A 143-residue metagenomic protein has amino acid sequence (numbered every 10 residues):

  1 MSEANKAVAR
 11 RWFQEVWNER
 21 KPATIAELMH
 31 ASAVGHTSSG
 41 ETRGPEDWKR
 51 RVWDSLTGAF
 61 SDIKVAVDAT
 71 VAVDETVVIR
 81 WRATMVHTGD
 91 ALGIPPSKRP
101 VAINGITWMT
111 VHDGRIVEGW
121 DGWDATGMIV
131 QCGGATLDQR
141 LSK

Functional and structural regions predicted by a protein language model:
M1-A31, L137-K143: Short, low-complexity N-terminal intrinsically disordered segments enriched in polar/charged residues
N5, R20, A26, T37 (+4 more regions): Ligand-binding pocket scaffold of soluble enzyme catalytic domains
P22-V77, R82-M85: A solvent-exposed, acidic/Ser-Thr-rich amphipathic alpha-helical stretch
A69, I106-W108, W120: Short, surface-exposed charged micro-motifs
V86-H112: Exposed beta-sheet edge and beta->alpha loop/turn motif
V117-K143: Low-complexity, intrinsically disordered terminal/linker segments enriched in charged and Gly/Pro repeats
